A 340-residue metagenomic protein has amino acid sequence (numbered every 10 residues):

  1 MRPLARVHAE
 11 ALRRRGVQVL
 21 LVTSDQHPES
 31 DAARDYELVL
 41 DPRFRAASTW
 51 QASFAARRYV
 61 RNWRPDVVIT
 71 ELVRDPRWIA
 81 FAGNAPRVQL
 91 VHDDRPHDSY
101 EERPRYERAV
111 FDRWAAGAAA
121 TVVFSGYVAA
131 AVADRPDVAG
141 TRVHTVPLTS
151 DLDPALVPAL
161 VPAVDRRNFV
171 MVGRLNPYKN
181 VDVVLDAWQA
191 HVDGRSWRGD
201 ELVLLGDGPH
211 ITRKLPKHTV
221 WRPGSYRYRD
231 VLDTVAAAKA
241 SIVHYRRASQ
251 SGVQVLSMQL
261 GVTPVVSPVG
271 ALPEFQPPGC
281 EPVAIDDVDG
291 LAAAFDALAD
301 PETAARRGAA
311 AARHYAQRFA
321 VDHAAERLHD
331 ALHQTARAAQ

Functional and structural regions predicted by a protein language model:
A52, T70-P76, V91: Short His-centered aromatic/hydrophobic patch
R57-R58, P104-V123: Membrane-proximal helix-turn-helix segments that form the acceptor-binding/catalytic region of lipid-linked
A116-D134, V138-A155: Donor nucleotide-sugar binding/catalytic pocket of nucleotide-sugar-dependent glycosyltransferases
V161-K179, L185-Q189: Conserved donor-binding/catalytic core segment of Leloir-type glycosyltransferases
I211-V235, A240: Nucleotide-activated donor-binding/catalytic signature segment of Leloir-type glycosyltransferases, i.e., the conserved
D233-Q250, Q259-V262: Acidic donor-binding loop of glycosyltransferase active sites
P277-D289, F295-E302: Conserved acidic donor-binding segment of nucleotide-sugar-dependent glycosyltransferases
E302-L332: A charged, aromatic-enriched C-terminal amphipathic alpha-helix characteristic of glycosyltransferases across folds
